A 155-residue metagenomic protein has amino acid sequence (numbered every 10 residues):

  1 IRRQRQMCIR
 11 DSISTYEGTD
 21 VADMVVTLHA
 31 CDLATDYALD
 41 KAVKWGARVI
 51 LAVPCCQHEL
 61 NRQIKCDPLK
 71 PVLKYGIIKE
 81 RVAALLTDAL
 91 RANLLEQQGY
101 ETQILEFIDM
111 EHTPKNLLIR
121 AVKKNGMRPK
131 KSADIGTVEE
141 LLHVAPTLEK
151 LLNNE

Functional and structural regions predicted by a protein language model:
I1-I9: Single conserved hydrophobic/aromatic residue that forms the stacking wall/gate of nucleotide- or nucleobase-binding
R10-Y16: Conserved SAM/SAH-binding loop
D20-L28, V49: Short SAM/SAH-binding signature in class I
D23, A38, V82: Short glycine/threonine-rich loop/turn motifs
H29-A30, C55: Short glycine-/small-residue-rich Rossmann-like dinucleotide-binding loops
D32-K44: A short, conserved alpha-helix within the catalytic core of class I
L51-A145: Substrate-binding/catalytic lobe of Class I Rossmann-like enzymes that use SAM or dcSAM, i.e., the mid-to-C-terminal
L148-E155: Intrinsically disordered, low-complexity terminal/linker regions enriched in Pro/Ser/Gly and acidic residues
